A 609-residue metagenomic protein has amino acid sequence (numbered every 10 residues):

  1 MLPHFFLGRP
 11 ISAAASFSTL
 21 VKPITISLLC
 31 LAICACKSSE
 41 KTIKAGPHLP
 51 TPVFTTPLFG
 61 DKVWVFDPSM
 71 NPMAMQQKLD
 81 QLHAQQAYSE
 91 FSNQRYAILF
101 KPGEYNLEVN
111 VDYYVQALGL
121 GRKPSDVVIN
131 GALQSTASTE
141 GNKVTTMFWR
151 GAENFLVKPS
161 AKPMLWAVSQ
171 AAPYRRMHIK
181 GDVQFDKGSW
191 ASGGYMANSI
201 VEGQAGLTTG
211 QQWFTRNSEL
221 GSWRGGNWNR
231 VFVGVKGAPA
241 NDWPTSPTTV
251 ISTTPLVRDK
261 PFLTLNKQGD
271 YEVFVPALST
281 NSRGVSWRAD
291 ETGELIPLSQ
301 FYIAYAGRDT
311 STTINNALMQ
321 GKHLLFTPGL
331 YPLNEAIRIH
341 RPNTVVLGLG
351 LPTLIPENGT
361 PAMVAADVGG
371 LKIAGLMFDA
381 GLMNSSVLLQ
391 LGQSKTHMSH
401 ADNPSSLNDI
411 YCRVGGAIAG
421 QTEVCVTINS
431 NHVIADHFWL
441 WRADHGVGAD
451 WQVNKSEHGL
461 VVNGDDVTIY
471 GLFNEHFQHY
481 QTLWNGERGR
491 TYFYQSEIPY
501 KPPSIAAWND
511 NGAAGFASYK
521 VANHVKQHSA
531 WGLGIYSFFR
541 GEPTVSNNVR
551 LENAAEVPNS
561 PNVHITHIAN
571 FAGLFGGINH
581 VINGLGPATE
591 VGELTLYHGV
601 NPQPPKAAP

Functional and structural regions predicted by a protein language model:
M1-T19: N-terminal secretory signal peptides that target proteins for export/translocation
V21-L29: Sec-dependent signal peptide hydrophobic core
A32-A35: C-terminal motif of bacterial Sec signal peptides marking the signal peptidase cleavage site
S38-P609: Extracellular/periplasmic carbohydrate-active domains that bind, remodel, or depolymerize complex polysaccharides
